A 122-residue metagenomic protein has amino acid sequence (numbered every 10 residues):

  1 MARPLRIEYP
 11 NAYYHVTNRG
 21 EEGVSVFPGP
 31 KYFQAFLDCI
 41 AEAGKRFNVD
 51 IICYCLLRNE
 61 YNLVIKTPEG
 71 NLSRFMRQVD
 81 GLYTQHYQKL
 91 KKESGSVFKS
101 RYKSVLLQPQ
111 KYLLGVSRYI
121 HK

Functional and structural regions predicted by a protein language model:
M1-K122: Short catalytic/metal-binding and nucleic-acid-binding patches
